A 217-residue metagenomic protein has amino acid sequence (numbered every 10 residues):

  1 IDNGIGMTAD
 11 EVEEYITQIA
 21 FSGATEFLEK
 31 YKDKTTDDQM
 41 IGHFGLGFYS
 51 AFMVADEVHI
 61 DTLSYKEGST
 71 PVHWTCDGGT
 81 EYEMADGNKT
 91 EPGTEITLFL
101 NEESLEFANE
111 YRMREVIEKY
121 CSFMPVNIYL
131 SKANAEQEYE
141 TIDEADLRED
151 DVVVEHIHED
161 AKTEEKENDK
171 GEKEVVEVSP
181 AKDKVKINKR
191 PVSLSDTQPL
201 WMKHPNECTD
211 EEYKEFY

Functional and structural regions predicted by a protein language model:
I1-F107, E115, S122, E138-E140 (+1 more regions): GHKL (Bergerat-fold) ATPase N-terminal catalytic module, capturing the glycine-rich phosphate-binding loop and acidic
M40, V58-E81, N101-S104, Y111-Y217: GHKL/Bergerat-fold ATPase module in large chromosome/replication-associated machines
